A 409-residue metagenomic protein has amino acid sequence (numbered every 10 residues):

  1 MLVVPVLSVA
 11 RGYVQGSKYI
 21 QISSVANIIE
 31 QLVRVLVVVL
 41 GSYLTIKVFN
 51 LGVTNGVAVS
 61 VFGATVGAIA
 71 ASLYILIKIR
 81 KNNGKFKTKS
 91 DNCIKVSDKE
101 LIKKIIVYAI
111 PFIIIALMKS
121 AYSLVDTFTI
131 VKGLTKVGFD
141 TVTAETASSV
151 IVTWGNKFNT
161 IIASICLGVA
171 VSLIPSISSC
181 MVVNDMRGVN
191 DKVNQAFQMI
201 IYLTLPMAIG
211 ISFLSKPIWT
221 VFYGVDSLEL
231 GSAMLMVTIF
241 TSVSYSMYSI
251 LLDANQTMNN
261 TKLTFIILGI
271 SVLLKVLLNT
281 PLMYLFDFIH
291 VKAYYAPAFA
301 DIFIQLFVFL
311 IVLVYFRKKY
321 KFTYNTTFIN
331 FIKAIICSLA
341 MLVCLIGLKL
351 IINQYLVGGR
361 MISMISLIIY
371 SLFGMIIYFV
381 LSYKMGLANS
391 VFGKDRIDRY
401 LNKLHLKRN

Functional and structural regions predicted by a protein language model:
M1-A121: Hydrophobic transmembrane helix module of multi-pass membrane transport proteins
V3-A26, F240-I270, V291: Membrane-interface junctions at transmembrane-helix termini in multi-pass inner-membrane proteins
Q21, L32-L73, K262, V272-L310 (+3 more regions): Membrane-interface helix-loop junctions in multi-pass transport and translocation proteins
G41-I46, F62, V66-I94, T127 (+2 more regions): C-terminal transmembrane helix end/exit motif
T54-C93, E100-I102, K192-F213, I218-F222 (+3 more regions): Short alpha-helical transmembrane segments in multi-pass integral membrane proteins
A64-G67, A71, I75, I79 (+3 more regions): Transmembrane helical elements of multi-pass membrane transporters/channels
S148-S244: Specific pore-lining/lateral-gate transmembrane helices of multi-pass inner-membrane transport and insertion machines
I346-N409: Membrane-proximal transmembrane or re-entrant/amphipathic helices at the cytosolic face
